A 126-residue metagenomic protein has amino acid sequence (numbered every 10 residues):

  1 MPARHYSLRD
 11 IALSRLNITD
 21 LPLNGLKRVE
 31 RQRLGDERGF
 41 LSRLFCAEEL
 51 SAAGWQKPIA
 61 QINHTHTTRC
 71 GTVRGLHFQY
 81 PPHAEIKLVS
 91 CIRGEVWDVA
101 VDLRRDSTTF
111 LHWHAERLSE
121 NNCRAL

Functional and structural regions predicted by a protein language model:
P2-N121: Non-catalytic, conserved peripheral segments adjacent to functional cores
R124-L126: Short, intrinsically disordered, charge-balanced linker/junction segments flanking boundaries in proteins
